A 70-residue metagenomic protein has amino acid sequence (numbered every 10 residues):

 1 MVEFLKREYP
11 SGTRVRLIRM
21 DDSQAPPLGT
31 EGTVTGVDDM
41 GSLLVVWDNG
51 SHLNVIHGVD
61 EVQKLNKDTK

Functional and structural regions predicted by a protein language model:
V2-K70: Basic/aromatic-rich interaction segments and small domains that mediate binding to polyanionic partners
